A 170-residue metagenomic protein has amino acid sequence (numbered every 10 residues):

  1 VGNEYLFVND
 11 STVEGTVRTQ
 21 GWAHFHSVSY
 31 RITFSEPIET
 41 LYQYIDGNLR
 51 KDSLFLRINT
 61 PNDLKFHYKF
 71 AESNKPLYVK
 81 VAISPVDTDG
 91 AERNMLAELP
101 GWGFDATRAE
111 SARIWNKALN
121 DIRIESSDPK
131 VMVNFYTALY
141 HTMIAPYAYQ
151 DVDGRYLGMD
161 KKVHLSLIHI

Functional and structural regions predicted by a protein language model:
V1-L167: Beta-sandwich/jelly-roll carbohydrate-recognition scaffolds of carbohydrate-active enzymes
